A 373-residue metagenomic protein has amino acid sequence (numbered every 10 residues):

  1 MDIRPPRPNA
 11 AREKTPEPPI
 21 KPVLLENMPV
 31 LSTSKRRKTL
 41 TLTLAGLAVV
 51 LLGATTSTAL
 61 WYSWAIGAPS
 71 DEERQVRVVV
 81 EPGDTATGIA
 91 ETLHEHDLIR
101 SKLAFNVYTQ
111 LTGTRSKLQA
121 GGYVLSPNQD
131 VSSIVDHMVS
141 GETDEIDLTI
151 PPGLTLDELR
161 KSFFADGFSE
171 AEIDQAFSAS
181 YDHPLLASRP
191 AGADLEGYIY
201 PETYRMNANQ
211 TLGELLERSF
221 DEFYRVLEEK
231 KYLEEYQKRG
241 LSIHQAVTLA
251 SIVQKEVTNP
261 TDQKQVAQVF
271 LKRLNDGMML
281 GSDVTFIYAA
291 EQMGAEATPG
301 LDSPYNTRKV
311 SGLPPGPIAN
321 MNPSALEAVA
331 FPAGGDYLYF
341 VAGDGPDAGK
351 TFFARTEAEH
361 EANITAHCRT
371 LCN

Functional and structural regions predicted by a protein language model:
M1-P22: N-terminal targeting leaders characterized by basic, low-complexity, disordered sequences that direct proteins
P19-S34, K38, F105-L118, S219-E222 (+3 more regions): Solvent-exposed, charged interface segments at domain starts and junctions
N27-E73: N-terminal type II signal-anchor transmembrane helix that functions as the membrane-insertion/stop-transfer segment
L44-V50, E91-H94, R115-Q119, S169-Q175 (+3 more regions): A generic short-segment signal for beta-strand/edge and adjacent turn/coil regions
L51-T55, I89, I252: Hydrophobic core
T55, P82, A319: Short, conserved glycine- and acidic-residue-centered signature motifs in active-site or ligand-binding loops
W61-L227: Signal peptide-directed extracytoplasmic domains
A165, S169, D182-N373: Bacterial extracytoplasmic/cell-wall-associated proteins, especially those involved in peptidoglycan
